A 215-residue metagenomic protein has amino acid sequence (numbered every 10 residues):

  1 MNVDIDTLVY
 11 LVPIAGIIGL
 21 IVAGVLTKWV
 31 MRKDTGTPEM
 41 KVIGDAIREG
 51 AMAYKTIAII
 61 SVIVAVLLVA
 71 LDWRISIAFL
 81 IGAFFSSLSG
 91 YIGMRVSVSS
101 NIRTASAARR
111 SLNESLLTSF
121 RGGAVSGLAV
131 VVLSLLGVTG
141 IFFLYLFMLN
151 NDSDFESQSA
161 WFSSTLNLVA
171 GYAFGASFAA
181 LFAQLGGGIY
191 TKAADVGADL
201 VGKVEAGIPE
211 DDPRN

Functional and structural regions predicted by a protein language model:
N2-N215: Hydrophobic, small-residue-rich transmembrane alpha-helices and their short perimembrane loops in multi-pass membrane
